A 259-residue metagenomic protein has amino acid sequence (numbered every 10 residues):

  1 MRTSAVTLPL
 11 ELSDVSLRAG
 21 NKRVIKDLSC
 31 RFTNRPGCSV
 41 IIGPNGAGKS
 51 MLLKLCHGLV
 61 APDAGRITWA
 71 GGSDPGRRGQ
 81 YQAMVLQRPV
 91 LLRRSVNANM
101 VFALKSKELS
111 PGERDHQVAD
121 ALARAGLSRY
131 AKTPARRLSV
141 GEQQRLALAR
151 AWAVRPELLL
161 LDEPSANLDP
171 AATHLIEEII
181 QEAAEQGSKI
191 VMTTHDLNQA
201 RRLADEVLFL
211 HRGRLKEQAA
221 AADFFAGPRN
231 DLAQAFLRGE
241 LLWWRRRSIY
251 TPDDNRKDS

Functional and structural regions predicted by a protein language model:
H57: Helix-to-loop junction immediately C-terminal to a conserved catalytic motif
P134-L138, E142: Conserved ABC ATPase signature
L159-D162: Catalytic Walker B motif of ABC-type/P-loop ATPase nucleotide-binding domains
P170-A172: Helix N-cap at the start of a conserved alpha-helix in ABC-type nucleotide-binding domains
T194-H195: H-loop/switch region of ABC-family ATPase nucleotide-binding domains
A200-R202: A short, surface-exposed alpha-helical micro-motif characterized by mixed small hydrophobic and charged/polar residues
